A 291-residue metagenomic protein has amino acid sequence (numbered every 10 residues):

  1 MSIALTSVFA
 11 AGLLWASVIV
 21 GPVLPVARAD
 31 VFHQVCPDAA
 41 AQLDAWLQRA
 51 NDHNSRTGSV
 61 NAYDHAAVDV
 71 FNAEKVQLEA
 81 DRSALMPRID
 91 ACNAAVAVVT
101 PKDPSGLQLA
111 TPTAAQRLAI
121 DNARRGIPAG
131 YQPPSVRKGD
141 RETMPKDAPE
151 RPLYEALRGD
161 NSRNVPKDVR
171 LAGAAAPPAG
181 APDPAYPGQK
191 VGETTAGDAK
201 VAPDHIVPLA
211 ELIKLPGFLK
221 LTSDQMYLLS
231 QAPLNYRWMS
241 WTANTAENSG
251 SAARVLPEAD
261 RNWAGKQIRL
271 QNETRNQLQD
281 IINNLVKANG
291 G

Functional and structural regions predicted by a protein language model:
I3, V8-A16, A94-A97, P101-A202 (+1 more regions): Nuclease and nuclease-like effector domains acting on nucleic acids or nucleotide cofactors
V8-F32: C-terminal region of N-terminal signal peptides and the immediate post-cleavage residues of exported proteins
A27-S55: Short, charge/polar-rich alpha-helical segments
T57-V68: Charged, low-complexity interaction regions
K75-K102: Amphipathic alpha-helical coiled-coil segments
